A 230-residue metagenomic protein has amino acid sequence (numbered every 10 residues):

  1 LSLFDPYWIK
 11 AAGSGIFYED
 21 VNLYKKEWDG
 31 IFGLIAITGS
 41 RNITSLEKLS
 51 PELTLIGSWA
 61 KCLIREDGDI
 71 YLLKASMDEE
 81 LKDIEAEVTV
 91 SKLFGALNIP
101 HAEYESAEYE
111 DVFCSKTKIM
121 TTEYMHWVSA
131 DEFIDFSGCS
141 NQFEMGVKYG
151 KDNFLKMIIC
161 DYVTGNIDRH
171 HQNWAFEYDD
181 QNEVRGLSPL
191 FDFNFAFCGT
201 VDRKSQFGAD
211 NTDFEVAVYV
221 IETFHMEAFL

Functional and structural regions predicted by a protein language model:
L1-N166, A175-L230: Phosphate/dinucleotide-binding and metal-coordinating scaffold of catalytic cores in nucleotide-dependent enzymes
Q172: Short, charged phosphate-coordinating catalytic segments
